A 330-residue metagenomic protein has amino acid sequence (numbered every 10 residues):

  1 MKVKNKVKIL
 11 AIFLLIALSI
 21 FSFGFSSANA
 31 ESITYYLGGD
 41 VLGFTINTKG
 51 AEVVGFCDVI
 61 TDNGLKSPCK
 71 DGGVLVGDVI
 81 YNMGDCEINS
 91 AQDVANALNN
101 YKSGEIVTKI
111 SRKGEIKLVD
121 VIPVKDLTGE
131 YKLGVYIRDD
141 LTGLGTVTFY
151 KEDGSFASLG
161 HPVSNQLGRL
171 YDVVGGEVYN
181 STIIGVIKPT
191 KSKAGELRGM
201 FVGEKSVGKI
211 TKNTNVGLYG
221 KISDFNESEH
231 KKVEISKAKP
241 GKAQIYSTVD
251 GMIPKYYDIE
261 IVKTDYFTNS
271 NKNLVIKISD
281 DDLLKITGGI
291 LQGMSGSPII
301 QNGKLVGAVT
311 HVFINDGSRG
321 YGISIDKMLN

Functional and structural regions predicted by a protein language model:
K2-I12: Bacterial N-terminal signal peptides that target proteins for export
A11-S22: Bacterial N-terminal signal peptides
I20-D40: Sec-dependent signal peptide cleavage junction
S32, D40-L42, L75, A95-V135: PDZ-domain C-terminal substructure recognizer with occasional recognition of PDZ-binding tails
D40-V76: PDZ/PDZ-like groove recognition
C69-A91, I299-N302, V306-T310: Conserved PDZ fold ligand-binding element
N82-K113, D316-S318, I323-K327: PDZ domains, with a preference for the canonical peptide-binding region formed by the helix
V124-G288, Q292, Q301-N302, T310 (+1 more regions): Serine endopeptidase catalytic core focused on the charge-relay Asp
